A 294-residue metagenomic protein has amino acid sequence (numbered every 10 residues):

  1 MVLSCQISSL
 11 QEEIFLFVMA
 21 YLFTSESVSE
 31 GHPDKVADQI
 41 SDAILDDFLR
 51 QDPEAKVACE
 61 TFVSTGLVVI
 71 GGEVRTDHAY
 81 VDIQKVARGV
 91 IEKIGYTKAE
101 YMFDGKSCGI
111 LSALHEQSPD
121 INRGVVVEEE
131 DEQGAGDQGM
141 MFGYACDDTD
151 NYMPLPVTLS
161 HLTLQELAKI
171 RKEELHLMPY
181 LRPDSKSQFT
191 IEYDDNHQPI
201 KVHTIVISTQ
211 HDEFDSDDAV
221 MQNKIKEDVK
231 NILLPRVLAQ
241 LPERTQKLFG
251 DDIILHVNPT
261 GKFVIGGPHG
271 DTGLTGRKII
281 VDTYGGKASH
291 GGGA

Functional and structural regions predicted by a protein language model:
V2, E12-E13, V18: Acidic, Ala/Val/Gly-enriched low-complexity intrinsically disordered segments
V18-A58: N-terminal, positively charged regions that mediate nucleic acid binding
T24, K85, V90-G266: Glycine-rich, mobile lid/loop segments that gate access to catalytic sites or pores
A58-D77: Short, charge-patterned binding micro-sites
G72-V81, T260-I279: Short glycine/threonine-rich loop-to-helix capping motif typified by GTGT followed within a few residues by an Asp-Pro
L234, L274-A294: Conserved mixed alpha/beta catalytic, RNA-binding, or beta-rich assembly cores of soluble enzyme, regulatory
